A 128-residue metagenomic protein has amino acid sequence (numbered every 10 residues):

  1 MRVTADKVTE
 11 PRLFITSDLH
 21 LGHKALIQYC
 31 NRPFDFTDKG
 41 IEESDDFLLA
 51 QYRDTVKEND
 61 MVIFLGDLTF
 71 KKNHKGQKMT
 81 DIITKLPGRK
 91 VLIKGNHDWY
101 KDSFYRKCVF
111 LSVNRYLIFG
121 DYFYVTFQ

Functional and structural regions predicted by a protein language model:
R2, D6-K7, F14-T16, L21 (+1 more regions): Core catalytic region of metal-dependent phosphoesterases/phosphodiesterases, especially metallo-beta-lactamase-like
R12-H20, Y122-Q128: Active-site-proximal beta-strand elements of phosphoester/diester hydrolases
